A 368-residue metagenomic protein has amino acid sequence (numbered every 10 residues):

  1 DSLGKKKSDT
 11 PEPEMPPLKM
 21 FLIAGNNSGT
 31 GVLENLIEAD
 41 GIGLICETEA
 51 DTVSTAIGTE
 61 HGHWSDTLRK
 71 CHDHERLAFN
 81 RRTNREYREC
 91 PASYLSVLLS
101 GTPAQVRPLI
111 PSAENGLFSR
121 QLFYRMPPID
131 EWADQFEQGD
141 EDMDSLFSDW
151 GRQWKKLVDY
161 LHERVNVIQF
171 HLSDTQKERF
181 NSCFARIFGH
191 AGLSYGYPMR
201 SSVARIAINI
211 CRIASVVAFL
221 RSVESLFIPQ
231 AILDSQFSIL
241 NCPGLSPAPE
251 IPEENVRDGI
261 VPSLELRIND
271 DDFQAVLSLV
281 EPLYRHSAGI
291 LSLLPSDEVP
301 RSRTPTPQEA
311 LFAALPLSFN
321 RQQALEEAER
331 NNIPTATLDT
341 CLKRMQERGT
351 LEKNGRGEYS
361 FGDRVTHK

Functional and structural regions predicted by a protein language model:
D1-K368: Phosphate-handling catalytic cores of nucleic-acid transaction enzymes
